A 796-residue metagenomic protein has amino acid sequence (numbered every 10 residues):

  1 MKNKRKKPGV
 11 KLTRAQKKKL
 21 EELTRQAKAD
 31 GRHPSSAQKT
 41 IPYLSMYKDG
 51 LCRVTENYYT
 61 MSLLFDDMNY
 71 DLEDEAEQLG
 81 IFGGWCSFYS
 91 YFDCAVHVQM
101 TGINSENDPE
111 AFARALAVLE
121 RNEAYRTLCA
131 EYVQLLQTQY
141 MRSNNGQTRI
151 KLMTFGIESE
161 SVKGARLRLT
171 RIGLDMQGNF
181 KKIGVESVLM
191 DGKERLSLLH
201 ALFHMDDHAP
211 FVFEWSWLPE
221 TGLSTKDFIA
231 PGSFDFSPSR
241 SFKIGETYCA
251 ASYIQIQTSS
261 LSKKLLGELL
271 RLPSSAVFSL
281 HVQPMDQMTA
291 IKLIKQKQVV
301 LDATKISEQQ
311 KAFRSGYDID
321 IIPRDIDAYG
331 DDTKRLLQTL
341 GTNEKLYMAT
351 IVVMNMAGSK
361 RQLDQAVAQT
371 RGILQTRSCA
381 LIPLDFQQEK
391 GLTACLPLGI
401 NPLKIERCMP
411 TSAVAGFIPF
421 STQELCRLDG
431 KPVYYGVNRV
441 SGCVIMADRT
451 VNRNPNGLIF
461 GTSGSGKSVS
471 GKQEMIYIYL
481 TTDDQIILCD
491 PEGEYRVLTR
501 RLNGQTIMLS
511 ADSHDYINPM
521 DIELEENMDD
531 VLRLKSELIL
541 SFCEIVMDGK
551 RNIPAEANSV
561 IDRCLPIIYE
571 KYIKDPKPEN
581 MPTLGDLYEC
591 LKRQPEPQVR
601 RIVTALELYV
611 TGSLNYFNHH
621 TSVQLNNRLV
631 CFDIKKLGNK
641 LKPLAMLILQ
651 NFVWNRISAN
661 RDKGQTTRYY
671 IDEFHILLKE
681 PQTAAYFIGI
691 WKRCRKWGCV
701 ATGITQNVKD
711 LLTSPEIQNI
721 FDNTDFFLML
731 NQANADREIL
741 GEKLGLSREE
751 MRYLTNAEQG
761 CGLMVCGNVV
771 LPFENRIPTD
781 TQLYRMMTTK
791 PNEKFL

Functional and structural regions predicted by a protein language model:
M1-T422: Extended, folded cores of ATP/NTP-driven motor/assembly subunits in large transport and secretion machines
M68, E75-C94, T101, S105 (+11 more regions): P-loop NTPase motor domains
I459: Hydrophobic anchor at the beta1->P-loop junction of P-loop NTPases
K467: Conserved lysine of the Walker
S470: Hydrophobic positions on the alpha1 helix immediately C-terminal to the Walker A/P-loop
Y477-I487: Post-Walker A helix-loop "phosphate-sensing" segment adjacent to the P-loop in P-loop NTPases
N503-I507, E716-M729: A short helix-turn-beta junction within AAA+ P-loop NTPase domains corresponding to the substrate/partner-engaging
L744-L796: Conserved P-loop NTPase
